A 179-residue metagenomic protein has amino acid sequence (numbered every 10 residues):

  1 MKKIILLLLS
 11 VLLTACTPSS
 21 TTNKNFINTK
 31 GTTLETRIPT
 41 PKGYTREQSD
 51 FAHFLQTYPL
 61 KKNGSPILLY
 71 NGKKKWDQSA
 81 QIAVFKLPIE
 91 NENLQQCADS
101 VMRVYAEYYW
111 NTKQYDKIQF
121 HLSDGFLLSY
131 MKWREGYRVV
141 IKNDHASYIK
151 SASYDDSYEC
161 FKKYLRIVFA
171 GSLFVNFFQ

Functional and structural regions predicted by a protein language model:
M1-I4: Positively charged n-region of N-terminal signal peptides that target proteins for export
T14-A15: C-terminal motif of bacterial Sec signal peptides marking the signal peptidase cleavage site
S19-D77, P88-Q96: N-terminal module-boundary/linker segments of secreted carbohydrate-active enzymes
F85-N93, Y109-S123: Surface-exposed patches in mature extracellular/periplasmic domains of secreted proteins
E90-Y108, S157, F161: Active-site nucleophilic cysteine motif
V104, Y115-G136: Acidic helix-start/capping segments at beta-turn-to-alpha-helix junctions
Y105-T112, V168-L173: Sec/Tat-exported extracytoplasmic proteins
Y158-Q179: ...with weaker cross-activation on analogous glycine-rich loops/strands in unrelated enzymes
